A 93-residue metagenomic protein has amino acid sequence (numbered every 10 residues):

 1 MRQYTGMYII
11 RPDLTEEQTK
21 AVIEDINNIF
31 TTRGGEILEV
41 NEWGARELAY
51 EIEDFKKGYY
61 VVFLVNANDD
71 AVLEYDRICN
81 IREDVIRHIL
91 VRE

Functional and structural regions predicted by a protein language model:
M1-G58, N66-E93: Long, contiguous binding/interaction regions
F63: S-adenosyl-L-methionine
